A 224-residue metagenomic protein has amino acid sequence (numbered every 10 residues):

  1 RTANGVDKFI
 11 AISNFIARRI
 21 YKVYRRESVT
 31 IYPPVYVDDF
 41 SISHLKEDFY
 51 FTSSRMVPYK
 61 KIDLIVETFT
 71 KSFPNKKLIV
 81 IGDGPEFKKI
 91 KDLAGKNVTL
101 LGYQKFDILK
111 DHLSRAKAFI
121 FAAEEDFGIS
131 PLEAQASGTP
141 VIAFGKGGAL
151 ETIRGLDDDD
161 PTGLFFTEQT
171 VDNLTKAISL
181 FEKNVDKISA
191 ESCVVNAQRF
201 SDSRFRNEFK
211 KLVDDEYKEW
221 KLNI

Functional and structural regions predicted by a protein language model:
R1-F40: Donor nucleotide-sugar binding/catalytic pocket of nucleotide-sugar-dependent glycosyltransferases
I10, V35, S41-K60, I65-F73 (+1 more regions): Conserved donor-binding/catalytic core segment of Leloir-type glycosyltransferases
K88, L150-L180: Change "using UDP/GDP/dTDP sugars" to "using nucleotide sugars
K88-K110: Nucleotide-activated donor-binding/catalytic signature segment of Leloir-type glycosyltransferases, i.e., the conserved
D111-A116, Q135, F209: Short alpha-helical donor nucleotide-sugar binding micro-motif in glycosyltransferases
S114-D126, T139: Acidic donor-binding loop of glycosyltransferase active sites
P140-G145, L150-I153: Short hydrophobic beta-strand element within catalytic cores of glycosyltransferases and related nucleotide-activated
Q169, K183-N223: A charged, aromatic-enriched C-terminal amphipathic alpha-helix characteristic of glycosyltransferases across folds
